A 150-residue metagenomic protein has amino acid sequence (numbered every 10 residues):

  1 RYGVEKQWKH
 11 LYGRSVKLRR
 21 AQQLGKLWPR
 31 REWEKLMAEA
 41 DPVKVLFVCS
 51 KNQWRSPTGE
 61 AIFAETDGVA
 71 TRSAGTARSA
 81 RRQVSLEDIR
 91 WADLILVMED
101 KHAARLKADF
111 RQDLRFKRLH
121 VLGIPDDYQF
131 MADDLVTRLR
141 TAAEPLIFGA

Functional and structural regions predicted by a protein language model:
R1-A150: Short polar/charged helix/loop
